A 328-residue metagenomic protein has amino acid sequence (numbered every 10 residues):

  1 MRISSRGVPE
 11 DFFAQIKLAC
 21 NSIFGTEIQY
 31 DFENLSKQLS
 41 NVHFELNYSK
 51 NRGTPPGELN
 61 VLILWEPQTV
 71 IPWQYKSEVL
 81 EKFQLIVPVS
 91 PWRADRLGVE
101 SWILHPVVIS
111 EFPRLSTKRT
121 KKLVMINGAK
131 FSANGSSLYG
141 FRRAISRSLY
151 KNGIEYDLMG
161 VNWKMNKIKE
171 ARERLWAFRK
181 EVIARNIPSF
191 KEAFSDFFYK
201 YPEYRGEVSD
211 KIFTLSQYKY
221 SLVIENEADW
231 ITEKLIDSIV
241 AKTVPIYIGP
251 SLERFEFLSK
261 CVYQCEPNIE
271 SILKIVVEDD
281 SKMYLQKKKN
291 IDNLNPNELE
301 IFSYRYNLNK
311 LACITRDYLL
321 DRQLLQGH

Functional and structural regions predicted by a protein language model:
M1-S40, N51-I63, Y75-A129, A133-G153 (+1 more regions): Pol beta-like nucleotidyltransferase catalytic core
L46-S49: Intrinsically disordered, low-complexity protein-protein interaction regions
L64-I71: A short, histidine- and acid-enriched strand-loop-helix "catalytic/donor-clamping" loop that lines the nucleotide-sugar
D157-K167: Glycosyltransferase donor-sugar binding loop
